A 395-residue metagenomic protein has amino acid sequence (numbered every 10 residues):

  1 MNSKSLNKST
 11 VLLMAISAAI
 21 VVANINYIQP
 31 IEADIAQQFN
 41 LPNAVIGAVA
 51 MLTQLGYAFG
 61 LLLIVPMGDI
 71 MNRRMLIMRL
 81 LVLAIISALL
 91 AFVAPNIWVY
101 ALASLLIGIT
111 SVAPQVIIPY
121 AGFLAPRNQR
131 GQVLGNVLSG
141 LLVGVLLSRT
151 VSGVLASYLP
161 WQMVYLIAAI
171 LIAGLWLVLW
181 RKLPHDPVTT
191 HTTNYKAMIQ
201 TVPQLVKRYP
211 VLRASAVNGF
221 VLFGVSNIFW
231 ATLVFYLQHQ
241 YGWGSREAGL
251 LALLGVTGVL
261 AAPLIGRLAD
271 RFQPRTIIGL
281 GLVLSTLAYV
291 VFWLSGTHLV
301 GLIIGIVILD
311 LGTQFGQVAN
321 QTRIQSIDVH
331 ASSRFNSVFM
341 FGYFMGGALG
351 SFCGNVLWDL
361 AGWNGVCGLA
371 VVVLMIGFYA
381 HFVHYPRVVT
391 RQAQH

Functional and structural regions predicted by a protein language model:
N2-K4, P184-A216: Juxtamembrane intracellular "pre-TM" segments in multi-pass secondary transporters
F59-I97: Conserved MFS/SLC helix-loop-helix module at the cytosolic interface between two early adjacent transmembrane helices
L61-N72, A261-P274, W358: Helix-to-loop junctions at the C-terminal end of transmembrane segments in multipass secondary transporters
M75-L89, T276-V291, V371: Structural signature of the two symmetry-related core transmembrane helices
S104-G140: Cytoplasmic helix-loop-helix junction between adjacent transmembrane helices in 12-TM secondary transporters
A113-A125, F315-D328: Intracellular juxtamembrane helix-capping segments at the cytosolic ends of symmetry-related transmembrane helices
N136-L183: Helix-loop-helix hairpin linking two adjacent transmembrane segments in secondary transporters
R275-N320: C-terminal transmembrane helical hairpin of 12-TM major facilitator-type secondary transporters
